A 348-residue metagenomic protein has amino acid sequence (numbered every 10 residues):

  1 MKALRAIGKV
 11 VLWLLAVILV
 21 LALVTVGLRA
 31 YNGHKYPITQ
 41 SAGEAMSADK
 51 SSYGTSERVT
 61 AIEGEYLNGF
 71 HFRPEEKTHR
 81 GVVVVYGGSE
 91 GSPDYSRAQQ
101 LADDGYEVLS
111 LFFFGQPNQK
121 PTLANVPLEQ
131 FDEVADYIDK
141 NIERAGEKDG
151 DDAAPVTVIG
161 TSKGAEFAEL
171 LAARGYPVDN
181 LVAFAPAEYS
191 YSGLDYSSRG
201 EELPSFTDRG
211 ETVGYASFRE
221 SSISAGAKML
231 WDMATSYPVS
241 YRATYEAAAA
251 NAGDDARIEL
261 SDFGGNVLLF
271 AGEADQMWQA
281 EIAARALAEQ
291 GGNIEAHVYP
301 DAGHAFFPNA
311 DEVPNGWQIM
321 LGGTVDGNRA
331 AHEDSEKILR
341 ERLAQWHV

Functional and structural regions predicted by a protein language model:
A30-T78: N-terminal cap/lid segment of alpha/beta-hydrolase-fold proteins
H79-G88: Short beta-strand element of the alpha/beta-hydrolase
A98, W278-Q290, D311: Short alpha-helix in the alpha/beta-hydrolase fold that links the catalytic acid
D104-N118: Conserved alpha/beta-hydrolase
P121-E147, L170: Alpha/beta-hydrolase active-site loop
V182-L260: Accessory cap/linker subdomain of secreted extracellular hydrolases
F263, L269-A271, D275: Short beta-strand/loop motif that positions the catalytic acidic residue of the alpha/beta-hydrolase fold
E312-V348: Catalytic active-site module of serine/aspartate enzymes centered on a nucleophile-bearing elbow/loop
